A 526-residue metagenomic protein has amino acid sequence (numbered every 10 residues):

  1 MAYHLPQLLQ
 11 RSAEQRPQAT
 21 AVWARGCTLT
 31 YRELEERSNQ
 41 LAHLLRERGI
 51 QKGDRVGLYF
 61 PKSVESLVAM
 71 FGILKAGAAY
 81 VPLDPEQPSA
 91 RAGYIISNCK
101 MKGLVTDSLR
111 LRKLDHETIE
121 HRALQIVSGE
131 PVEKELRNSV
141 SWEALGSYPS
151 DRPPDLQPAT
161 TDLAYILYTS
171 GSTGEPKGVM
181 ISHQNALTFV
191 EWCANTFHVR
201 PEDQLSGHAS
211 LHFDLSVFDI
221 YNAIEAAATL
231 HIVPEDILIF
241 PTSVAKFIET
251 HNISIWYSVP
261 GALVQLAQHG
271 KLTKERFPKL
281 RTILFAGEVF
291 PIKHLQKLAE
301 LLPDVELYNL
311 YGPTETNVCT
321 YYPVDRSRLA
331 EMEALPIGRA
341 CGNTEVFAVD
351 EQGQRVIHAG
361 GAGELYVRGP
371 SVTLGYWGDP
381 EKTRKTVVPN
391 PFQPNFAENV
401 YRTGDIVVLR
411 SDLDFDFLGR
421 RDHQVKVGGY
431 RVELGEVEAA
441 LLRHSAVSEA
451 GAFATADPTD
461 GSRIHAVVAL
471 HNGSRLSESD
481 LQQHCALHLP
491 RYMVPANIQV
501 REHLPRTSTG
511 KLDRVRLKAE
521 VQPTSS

Functional and structural regions predicted by a protein language model:
M1-I126, E133-I166, I181, T188 (+4 more regions): AMP-binding/adenylate-forming domain of the ANL superfamily
M1-P6, L104-I119, L124-L156, A186 (+2 more regions): AMP-dependent adenylate-forming
A2, F60-V64, A78-S97, S108-L111 (+4 more regions): ATP-dependent adenylate-forming carboxylate-activation enzymes
F60-S63, D84, L163, V199 (+3 more regions): Conserved AMP-binding
I96-C99, H116-H121, V199, L272-K279 (+1 more regions): Short, conserved loop/helix-junction motifs that constitute active-site signature segments in enzyme catalytic cores
I166-V179: Conserved adenylation A10 loop of the ANL superfamily
K177-S206, D214-S254, H269: Conserved AMP-binding/adenylation subdomain of ANL enzymes
E225-A228, I253-Y257, A267-P336, E345: Gly/Ser/Thr-rich phosphate-binding loop
